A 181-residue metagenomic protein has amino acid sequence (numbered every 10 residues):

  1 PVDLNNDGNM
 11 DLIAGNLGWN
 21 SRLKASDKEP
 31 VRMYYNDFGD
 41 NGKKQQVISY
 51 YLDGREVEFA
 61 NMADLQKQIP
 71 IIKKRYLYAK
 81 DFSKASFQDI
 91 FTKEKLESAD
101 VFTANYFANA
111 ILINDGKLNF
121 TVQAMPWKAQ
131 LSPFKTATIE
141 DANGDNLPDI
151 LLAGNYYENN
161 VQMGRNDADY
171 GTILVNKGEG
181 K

Functional and structural regions predicted by a protein language model:
P1-K181: Beta-propeller-forming repeat regions
